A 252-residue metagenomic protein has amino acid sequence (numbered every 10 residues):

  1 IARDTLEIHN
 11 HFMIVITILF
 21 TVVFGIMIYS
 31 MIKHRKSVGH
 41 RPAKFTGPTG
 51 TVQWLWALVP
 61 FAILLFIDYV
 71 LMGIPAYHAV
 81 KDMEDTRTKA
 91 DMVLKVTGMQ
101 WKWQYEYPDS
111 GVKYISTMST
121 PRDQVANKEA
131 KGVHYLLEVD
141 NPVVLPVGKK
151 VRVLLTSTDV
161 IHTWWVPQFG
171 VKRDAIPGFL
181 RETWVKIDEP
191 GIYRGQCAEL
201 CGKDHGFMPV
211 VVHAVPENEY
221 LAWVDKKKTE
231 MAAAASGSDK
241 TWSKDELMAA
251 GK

Functional and structural regions predicted by a protein language model:
I1-H11, M31-K252: Non-transmembrane, membrane-proximal soluble domains of secreted or membrane proteins
H9-T21: Alpha-helical transmembrane segments
F20-H34: Alpha-helical transmembrane segments
